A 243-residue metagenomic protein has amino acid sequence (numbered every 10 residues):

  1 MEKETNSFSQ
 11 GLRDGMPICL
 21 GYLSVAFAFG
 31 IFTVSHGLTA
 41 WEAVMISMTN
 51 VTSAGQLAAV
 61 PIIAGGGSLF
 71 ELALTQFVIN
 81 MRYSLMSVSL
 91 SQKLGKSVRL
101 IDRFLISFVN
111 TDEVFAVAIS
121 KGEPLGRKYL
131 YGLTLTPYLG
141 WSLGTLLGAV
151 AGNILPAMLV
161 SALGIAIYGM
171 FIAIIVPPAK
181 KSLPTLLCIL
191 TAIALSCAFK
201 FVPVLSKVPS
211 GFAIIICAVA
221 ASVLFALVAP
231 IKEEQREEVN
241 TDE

Functional and structural regions predicted by a protein language model:
M1-Q10: Short, Lys/Arg-rich, polar N-terminal cytosolic tail immediately upstream of the first transmembrane signal-anchor
E2-K3, A73-G164: Helix-loop-helix junctions within the multi-pass membrane cores of secondary transporters/permeases
S35-H36, W41, I46-M81: Membrane-interfacial helix-loop connectors
M48, P61, S89, K93 (+6 more regions): Membrane-interface helix caps of multi-pass small-molecule transporters
V160-I165, L186, S206-A220: Loop-to-transmembrane alpha-helix initiation sites
T185-S196: Central hydrophobic cores of alpha-helical transmembrane segments in multi-pass integral membrane proteins
L195-G211: Hydrophobic alpha-helical transmembrane segments in multi-pass integral membrane proteins
L227-D242: Membrane-interface capping segments at transmembrane-helix boundaries
